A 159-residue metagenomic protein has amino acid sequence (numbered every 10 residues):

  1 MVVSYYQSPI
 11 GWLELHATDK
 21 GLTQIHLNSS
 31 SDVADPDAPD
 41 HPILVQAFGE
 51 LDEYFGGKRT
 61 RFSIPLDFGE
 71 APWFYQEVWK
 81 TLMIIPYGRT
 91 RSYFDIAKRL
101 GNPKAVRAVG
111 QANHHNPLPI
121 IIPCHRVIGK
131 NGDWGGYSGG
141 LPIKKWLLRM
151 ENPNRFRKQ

Functional and structural regions predicted by a protein language model:
M1-K104, M150-Q159: Basic nucleic-acid-binding alpha-helical/helix-turn surface characteristic of O6-alkylguanine DNA
I64-F68, V109, W134-Y137: Short clusters of hydrophobic/aromatic residues that line enzyme substrate/ligand-binding pockets
P86-R89, N113-I120: Histidine- and aromatic-rich ligand-binding microenvironments
K104-N116: Regulatory, non-catalytic segments
I120-V127: Short Lys/Arg-enriched helix C-cap and helix-to-coil transition segments that create basic nucleic-acid-contact patches
N131-Q159: …primarily DNA-binding HTH/wHTH and HhH modules…
